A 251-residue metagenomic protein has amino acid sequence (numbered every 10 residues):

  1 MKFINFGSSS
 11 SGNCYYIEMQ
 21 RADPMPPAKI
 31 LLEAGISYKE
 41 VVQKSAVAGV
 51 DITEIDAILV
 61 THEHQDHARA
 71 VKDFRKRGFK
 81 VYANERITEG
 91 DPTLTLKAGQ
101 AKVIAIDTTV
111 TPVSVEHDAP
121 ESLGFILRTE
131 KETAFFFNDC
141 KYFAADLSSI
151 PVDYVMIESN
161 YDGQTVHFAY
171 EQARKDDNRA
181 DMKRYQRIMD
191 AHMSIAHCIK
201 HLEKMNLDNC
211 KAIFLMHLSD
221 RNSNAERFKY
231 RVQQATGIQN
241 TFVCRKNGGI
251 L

Functional and structural regions predicted by a protein language model:
M1-A48, L123-D139, Y154: Conserved beta-strand hairpin/beta-sheet module of binuclear metal-dependent hydrolase folds, prominently
N5-F6, S11-C14, T61-R69, V110-P112: Structured catalytic core of nucleotide-sugar glycosyltransferases
P27-A28, S37-A83: Active-site metal-binding motif and surrounding structural segment of the metallo-beta-lactamase
L32, T61, F137-N138, I157-S159 (+1 more regions): Active-site flanking residues adjacent to catalytic metal/cofactor-binding acidic residues
E63-A68, T88-G90, D118-P120, Y142-A145 (+2 more regions): Active-site environment of divalent metal-dependent phosphoester hydrolases
R69-G78, T93, S223-Y230: Metal-dependent catalytic neighborhoods of phosphoester/phosphodiester hydrolases
K80-K131: Metallo-beta-lactamase
S148-K246: Cap/insert and terminal regions of metallo-dependent hydrolase folds
